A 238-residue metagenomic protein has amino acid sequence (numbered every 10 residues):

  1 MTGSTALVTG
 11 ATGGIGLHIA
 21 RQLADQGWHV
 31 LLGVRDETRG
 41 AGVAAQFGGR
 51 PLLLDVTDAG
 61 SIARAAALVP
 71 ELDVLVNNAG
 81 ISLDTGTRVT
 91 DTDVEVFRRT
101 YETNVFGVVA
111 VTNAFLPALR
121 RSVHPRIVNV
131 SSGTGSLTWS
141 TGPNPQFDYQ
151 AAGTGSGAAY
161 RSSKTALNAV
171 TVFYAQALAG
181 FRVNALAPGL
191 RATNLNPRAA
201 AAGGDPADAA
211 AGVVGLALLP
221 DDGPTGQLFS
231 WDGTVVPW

Functional and structural regions predicted by a protein language model:
T5, T12-G13: Conserved glycine-rich cofactor-binding loop
T12, H18-Q22: N-terminal Rossmann NAD(P)H-binding glycine-rich loop of SDR-like oxidoreductase domains
Q26-G42: Conserved glycine-rich Rossmann-like NAD(P)H-binding loop of the short-chain dehydrogenase/reductase
L52-R64, V94: The beta1-alpha1 cofactor-binding region of Rossmann-like NAD(H)/NADP(H)-dependent oxidoreductases
V76, V111-F115, L119, V170-T171: Hydrophobic positions on the long internal alpha-helix of Rossmann-like NAD(P)-dependent oxidoreductase domains
I81, T85-Y101, R120, H124-A179: Catalytic loop of short-chain dehydrogenase/reductase
T165-N168, Q176-F181, A185-P188, T193 (+1 more regions): C-terminal helical subdomain
